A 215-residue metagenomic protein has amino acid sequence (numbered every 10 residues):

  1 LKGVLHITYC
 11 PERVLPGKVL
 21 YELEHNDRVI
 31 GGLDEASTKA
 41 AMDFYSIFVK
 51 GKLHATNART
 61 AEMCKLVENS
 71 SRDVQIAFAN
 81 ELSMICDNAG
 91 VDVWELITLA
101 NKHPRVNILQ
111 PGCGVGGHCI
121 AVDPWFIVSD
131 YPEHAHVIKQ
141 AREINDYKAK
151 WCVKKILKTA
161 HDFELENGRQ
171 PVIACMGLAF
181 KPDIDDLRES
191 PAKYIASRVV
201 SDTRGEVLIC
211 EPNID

Functional and structural regions predicted by a protein language model:
L1-D215: Structural/interface elements that position substrates and couple domains in central-metabolism enzymes
